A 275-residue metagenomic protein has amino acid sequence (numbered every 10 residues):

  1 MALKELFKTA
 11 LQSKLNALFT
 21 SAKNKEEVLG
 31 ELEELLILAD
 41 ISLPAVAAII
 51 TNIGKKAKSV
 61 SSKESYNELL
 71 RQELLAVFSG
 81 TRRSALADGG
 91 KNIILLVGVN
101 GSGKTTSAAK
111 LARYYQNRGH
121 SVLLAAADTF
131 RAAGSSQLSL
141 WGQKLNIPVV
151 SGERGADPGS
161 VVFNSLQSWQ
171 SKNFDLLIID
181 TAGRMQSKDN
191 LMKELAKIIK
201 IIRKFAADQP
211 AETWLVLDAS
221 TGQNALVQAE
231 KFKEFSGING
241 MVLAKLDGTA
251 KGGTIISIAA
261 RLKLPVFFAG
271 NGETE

Functional and structural regions predicted by a protein language model:
M1-L96, K110-R113, N117-L124, K144 (+1 more regions): Non-catalytic terminal/linker segments enriched in charged/polar, low-complexity residues
L75, S84-E275: P-loop/Walker A NTP-binding module and the surrounding RecA-like catalytic core of P-loop NTPases
